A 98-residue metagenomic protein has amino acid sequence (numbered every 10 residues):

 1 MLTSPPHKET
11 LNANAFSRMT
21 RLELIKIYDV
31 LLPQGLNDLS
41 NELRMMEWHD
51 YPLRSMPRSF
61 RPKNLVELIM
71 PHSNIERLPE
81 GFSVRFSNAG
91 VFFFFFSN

Functional and structural regions predicted by a protein language model:
M1-K8, A15-N98: Predominantly recognizes leucine-rich repeat
